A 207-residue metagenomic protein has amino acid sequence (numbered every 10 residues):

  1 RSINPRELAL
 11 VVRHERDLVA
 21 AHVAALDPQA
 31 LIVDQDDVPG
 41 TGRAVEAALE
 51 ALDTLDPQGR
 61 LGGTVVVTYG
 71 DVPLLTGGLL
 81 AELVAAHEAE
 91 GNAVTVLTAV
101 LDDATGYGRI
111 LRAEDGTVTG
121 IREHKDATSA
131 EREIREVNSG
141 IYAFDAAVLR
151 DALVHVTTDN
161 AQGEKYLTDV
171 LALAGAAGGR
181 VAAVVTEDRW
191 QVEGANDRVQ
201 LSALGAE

Functional and structural regions predicted by a protein language model:
R1-G70, L74-A85: Conserved N-terminal catalytic core of the sugar/cofactor nucleotidyltransferase
A9-L10, V66-V67, V94-L97, A183: Structural beta-sheet core signal
R16, A20, V45, L80 (+4 more regions): A general structural signal for well-ordered alpha-helical segments in protein cores
A25-P28, A51, I110-T117, L201: Short, hinge-like loop/turn segments at secondary-structure boundaries
Q29-L31, T117, R180-A182: Conserved beta-strand segments of alpha/beta enzyme cores
L75-A161, G179: Conserved core of the sugar-phosphate nucleotidyltransferase
R135-E207: Conserved alpha/beta core of the MobA/IspD/sugar-nucleotide pyrophosphorylase nucleotidyltransferase superfamily
